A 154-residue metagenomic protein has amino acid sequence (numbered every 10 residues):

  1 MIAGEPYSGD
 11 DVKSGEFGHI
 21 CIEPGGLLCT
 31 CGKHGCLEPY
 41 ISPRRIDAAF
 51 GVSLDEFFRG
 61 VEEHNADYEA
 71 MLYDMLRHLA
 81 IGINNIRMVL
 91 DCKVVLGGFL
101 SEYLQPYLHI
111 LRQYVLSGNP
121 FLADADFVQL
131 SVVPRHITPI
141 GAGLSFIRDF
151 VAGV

Functional and structural regions predicted by a protein language model:
M1-G32, C36, I147-V154: Phosphate-binding/catalytic loop of phosphoryl-transfer enzymes
L28, K33, L37-V154: ATP-binding/phosphotransfer module of carbohydrate and carboxylate kinases, centering on a glycine-rich
